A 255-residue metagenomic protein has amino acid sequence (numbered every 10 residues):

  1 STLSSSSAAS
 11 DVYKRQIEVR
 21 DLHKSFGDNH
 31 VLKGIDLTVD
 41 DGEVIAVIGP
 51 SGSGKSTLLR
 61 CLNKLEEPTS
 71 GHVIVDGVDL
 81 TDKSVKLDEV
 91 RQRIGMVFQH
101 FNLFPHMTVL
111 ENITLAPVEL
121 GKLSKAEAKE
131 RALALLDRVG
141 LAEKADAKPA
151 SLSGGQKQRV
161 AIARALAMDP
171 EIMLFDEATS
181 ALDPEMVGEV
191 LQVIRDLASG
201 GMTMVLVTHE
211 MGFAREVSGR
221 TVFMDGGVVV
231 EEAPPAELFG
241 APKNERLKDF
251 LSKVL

Functional and structural regions predicted by a protein language model:
S1-A9, Y13: Single conserved hydrophobic/aromatic residue that forms the stacking wall/gate of nucleotide- or nucleobase-binding
L3, V207, G240: Active-site-adjacent beta-strand anchor residues
S5, V90, K243: Short, conserved glycine- and acidic-residue-centered signature motifs in active-site or ligand-binding loops
S7-A8, I17-E18, E245: N-terminal amphipathic/basic helix or basic patch
K14-P235: ABC family nucleotide-binding domain
F223-G226, V230-E232, A236-L255: C-terminal boundary and immediately downstream tail of ABC-type ATPase nucleotide-binding domains
